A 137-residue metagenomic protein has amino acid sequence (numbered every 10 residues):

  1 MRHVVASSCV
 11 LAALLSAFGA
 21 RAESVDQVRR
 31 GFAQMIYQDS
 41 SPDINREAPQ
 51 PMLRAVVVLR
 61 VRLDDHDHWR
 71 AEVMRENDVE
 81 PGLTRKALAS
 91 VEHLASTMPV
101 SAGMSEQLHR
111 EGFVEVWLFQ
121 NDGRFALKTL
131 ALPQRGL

Functional and structural regions predicted by a protein language model:
M1-S8: Bacterial N-terminal signal peptides that target proteins for export
S8-L14: Gram-negative bacterial Sec-dependent N-terminal signal peptides
A17-G19: N-terminal signal peptide c-region/cleavage motif recognized by signal peptidases
A22-R29, M52, E76, E80-T84 (+1 more regions): Solvent-exposed, acidic/flexible segments
D26-L53: N-terminal targeting signals for Sec/Tat export/insertion, comprising classic cleavable signal peptides
A33-D43, R62-E76, L88-L137: Conserved "boundary/linchpin" sites in short secondary-structure elements
A48-H66: Short edge beta-strands and adjacent turn/loop segments
